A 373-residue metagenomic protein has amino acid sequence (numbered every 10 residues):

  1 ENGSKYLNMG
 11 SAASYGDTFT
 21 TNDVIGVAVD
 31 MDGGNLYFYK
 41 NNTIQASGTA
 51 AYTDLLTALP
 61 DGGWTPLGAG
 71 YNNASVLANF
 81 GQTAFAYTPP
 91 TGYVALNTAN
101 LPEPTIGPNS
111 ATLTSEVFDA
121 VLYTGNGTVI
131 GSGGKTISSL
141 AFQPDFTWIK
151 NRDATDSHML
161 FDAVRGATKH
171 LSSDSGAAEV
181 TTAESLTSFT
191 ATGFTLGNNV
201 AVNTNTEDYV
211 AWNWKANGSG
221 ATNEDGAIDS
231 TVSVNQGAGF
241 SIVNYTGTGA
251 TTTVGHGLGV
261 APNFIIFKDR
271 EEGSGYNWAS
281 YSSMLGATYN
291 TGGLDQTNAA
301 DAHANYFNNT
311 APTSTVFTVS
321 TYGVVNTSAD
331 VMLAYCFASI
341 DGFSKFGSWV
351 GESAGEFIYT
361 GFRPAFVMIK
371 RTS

Functional and structural regions predicted by a protein language model:
E1-S373: Surface-exposed molecular-recognition determinants
